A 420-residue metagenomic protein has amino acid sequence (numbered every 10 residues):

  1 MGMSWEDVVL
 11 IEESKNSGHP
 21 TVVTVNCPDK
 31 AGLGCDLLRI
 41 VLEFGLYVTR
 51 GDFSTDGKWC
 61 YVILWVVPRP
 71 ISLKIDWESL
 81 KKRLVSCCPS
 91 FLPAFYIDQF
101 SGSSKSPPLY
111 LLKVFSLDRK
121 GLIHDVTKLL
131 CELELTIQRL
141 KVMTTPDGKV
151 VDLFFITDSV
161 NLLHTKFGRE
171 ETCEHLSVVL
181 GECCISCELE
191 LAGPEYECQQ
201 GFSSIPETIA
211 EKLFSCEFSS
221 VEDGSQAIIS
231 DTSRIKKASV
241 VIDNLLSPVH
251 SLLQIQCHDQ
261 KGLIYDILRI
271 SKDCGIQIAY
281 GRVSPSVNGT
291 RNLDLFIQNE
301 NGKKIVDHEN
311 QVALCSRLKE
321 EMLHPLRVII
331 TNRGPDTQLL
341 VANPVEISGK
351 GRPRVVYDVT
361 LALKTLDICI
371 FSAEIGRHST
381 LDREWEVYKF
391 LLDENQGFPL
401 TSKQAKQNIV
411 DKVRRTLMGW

Functional and structural regions predicted by a protein language model:
M1-W420: Regulatory modules associated with amino-acid/nitrogen control
